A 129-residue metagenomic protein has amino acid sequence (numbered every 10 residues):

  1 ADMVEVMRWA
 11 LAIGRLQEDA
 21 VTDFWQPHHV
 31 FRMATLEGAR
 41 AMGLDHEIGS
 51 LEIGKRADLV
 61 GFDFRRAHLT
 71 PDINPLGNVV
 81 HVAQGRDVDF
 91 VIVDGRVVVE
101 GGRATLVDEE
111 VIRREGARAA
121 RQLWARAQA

Functional and structural regions predicted by a protein language model:
A1-R66, H81-Q84: His/Asp/Glu-enriched, well-ordered alpha-helical/loop segment that forms or immediately abuts the divalent-metal
A1-V4, I73, E110: Conserved strand-to-helix beginnings and helix N-cap segments that scaffold or border functional pockets
W9-L16, R96-V97, R118-Q128: Generic secondary-structure signature for well-ordered alpha-helical cores
T35-G38, D89, A120: Alpha-helical structural signal
R56-L106, R113: C-terminal cap of metal-dependent C-N hydrolases
G102-A129: Intein/HINT protein-splicing elements and their conserved insertion hotspots or analogous self-processing inserts
